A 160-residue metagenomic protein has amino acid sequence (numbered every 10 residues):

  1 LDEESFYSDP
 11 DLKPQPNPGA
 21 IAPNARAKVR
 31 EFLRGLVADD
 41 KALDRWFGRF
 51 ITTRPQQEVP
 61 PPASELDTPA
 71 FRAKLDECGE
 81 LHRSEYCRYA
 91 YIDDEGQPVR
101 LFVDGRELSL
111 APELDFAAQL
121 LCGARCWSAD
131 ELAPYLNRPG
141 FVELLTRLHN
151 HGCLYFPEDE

Functional and structural regions predicted by a protein language model:
L1-A42: A conserved active-site cap/scaffold subdomain adjacent to cofactor or substrate pockets
Q15-I21, D104-S109, G123-C126: Short, exposed beta-strand "edge-strand" segments with a Pro/Gly-rich flavor and a Y/T-containing core
G35-C122, T146, F156-E160: Acidic, low-complexity/disordered tracts enriched in E/D and polar residues
A117-L136: Short acidic, hydrophobic short linear motifs in intrinsically disordered regions
Y135-N150: Short amphipathic alpha-helical interaction segments
